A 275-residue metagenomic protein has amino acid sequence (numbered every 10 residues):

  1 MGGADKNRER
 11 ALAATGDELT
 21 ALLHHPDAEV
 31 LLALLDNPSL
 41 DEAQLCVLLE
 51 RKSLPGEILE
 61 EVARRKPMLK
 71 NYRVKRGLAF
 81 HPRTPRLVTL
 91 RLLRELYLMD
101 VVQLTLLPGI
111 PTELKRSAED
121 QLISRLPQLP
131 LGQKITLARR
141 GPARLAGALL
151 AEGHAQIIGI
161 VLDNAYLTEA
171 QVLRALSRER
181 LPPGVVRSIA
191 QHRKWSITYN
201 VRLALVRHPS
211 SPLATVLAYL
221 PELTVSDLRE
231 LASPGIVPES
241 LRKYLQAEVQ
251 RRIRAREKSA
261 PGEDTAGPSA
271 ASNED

Functional and structural regions predicted by a protein language model:
M1-D275: Alpha-helical scaffold segments
